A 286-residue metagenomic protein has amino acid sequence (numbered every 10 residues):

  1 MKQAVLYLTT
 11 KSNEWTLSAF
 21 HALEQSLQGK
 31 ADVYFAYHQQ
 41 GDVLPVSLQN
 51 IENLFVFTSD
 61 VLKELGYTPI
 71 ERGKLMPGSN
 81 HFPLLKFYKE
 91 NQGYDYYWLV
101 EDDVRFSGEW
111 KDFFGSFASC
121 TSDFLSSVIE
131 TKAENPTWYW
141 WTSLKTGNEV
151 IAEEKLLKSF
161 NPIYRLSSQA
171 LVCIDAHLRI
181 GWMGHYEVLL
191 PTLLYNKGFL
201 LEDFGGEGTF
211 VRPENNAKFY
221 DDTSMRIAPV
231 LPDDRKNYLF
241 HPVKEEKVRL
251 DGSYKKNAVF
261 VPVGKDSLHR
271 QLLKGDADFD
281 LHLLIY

Functional and structural regions predicted by a protein language model:
M1-E14: N-proximal low-complexity "stem/linker" segments adjacent to membrane-targeting elements
K2-Q3, S26-Y34: Short loop->beta transition adjacent to catalytic acidic/histidine clusters or analogous donor-positioning motifs
Y7-T10, F35-Q39: Short beta-strand/turn micro-motifs composed of small residues that flank or help shape donor/cofactor-binding pockets
S12-S26: Short, well-formed alpha-helical segments that are part of the catalytic scaffolds of diverse glycosyltransferases
Q39-G93: Active-site-proximal specificity loops/subdomain of glycosyltransferases
Y94-D103: Short beta-strand-to-loop acidic/aromatic patch adjacent to the donor-nucleotide binding site
F106-T192: Conserved catalytic core of nucleotide-sugar-dependent glycosyltransferases
H177-Y286: C-terminal catalytic/acceptor-binding lobe
